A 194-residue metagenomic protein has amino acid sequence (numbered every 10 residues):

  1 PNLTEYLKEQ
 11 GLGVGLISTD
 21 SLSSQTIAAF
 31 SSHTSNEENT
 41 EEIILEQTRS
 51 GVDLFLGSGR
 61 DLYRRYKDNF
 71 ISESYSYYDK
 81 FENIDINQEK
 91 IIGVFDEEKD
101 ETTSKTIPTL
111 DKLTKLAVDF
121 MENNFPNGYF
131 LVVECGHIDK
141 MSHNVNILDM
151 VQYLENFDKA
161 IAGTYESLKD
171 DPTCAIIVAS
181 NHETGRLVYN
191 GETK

Functional and structural regions predicted by a protein language model:
P1, E5-K8, L12-Q25: Mobile, glycine-rich extracellular loop/lid and propeptide segments that shape or gate substrate/ligand access
S23-K194: A post-motif C-terminal structural segment
